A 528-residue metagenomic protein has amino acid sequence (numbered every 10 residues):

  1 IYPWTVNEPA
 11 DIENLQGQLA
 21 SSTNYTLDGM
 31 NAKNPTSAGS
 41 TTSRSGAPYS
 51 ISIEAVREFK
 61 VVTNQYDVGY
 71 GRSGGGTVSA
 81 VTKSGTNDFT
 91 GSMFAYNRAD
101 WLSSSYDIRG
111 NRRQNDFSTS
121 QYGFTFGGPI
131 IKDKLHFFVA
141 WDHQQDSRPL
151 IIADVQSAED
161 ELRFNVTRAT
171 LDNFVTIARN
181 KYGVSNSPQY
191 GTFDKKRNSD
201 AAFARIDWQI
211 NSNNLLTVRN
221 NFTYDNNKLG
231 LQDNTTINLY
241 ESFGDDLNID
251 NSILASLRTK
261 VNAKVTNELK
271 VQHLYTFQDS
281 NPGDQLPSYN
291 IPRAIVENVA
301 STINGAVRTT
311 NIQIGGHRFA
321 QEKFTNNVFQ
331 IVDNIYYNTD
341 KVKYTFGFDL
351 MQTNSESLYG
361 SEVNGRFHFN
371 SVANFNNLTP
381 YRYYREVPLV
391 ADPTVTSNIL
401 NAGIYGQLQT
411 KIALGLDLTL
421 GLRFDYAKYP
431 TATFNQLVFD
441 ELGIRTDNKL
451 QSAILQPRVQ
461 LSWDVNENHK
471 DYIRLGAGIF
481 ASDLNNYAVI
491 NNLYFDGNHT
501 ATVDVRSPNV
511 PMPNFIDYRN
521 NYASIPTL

Functional and structural regions predicted by a protein language model:
I1-S84, R109-G110, T119, G123-T125 (+1 more regions): Periplasmic N-terminal accessory/gating domains of Gram-negative outer-membrane beta-barrel systems
W4-N7, S288, A300-V307, A432-Q456 (+1 more regions): Solvent-exposed loop/turn elements at secondary-structure boundaries
A20, V56, K83-G85, I131-D133 (+6 more regions): Outer-membrane beta-barrel channels and translocator barrels
T63, T82, G128-I130, W208-I210 (+8 more regions): Residue-level signature of outer-membrane beta-barrel architecture
T90, N115-N226, D245-H273, P457: Transmembrane beta-barrel wall of Gram-negative outer-membrane proteins
M93-A99, V139-H143, V218-F222, L269-Y275 (+3 more regions): Transmembrane beta-barrel strands of outer-membrane/channel proteins
D160-Q189, A294-G316, V372-D392, V503-L528: Flexible glycine-rich, low-complexity coil/linker segments exposed to the extracellular/periplasmic environment
N198, Q209-Y405, D440, D504: Replace "related TpsB outer-membrane translocases also match" with "some related outer-membrane beta-barrels such as
